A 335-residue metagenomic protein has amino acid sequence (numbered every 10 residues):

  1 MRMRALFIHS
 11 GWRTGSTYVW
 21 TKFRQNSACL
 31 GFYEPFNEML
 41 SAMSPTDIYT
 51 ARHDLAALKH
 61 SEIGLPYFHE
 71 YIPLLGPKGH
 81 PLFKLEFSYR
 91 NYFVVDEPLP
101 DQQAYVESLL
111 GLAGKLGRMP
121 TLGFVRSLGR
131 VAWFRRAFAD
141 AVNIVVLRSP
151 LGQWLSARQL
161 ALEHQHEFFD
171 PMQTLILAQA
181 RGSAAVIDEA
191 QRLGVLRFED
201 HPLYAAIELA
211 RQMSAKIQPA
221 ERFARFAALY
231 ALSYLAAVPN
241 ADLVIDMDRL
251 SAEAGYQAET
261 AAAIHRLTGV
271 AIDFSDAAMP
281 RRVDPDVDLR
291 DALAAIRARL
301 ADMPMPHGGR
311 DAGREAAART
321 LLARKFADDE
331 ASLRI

Functional and structural regions predicted by a protein language model:
M1, A5, G194-I335: PAPS-dependent sulfotransferases, especially Golgi type II membrane carbohydrate sulfotransferases
S10: The Walker A (P-loop) glycine that initiates the GxxxxGKT/S ATP-binding motif of P-loop NTPases
G15-W20, E38-A42, G129-V131, L151-S156 (+1 more regions): Short catalytic/ligand-binding loop motif for oxyanion handling, primarily in non-cytosolic enzymes, centered on
S16-L30: A conserved segment at the C-terminal end of the G1
E34-T121: PAPS-dependent sulfation machinery
P73-R90, D170-P219: Extended, charge-rich helix/loop segments that form flexible, surface "patches" used to engage negatively charged
G123-V125, A137-L160: Conserved phosphate-donor/acceptor-positioning beta-strand/loop module used by diverse small-molecule
R130-A137, A236: A short acidic, amphipathic alpha-helical/loop segment
